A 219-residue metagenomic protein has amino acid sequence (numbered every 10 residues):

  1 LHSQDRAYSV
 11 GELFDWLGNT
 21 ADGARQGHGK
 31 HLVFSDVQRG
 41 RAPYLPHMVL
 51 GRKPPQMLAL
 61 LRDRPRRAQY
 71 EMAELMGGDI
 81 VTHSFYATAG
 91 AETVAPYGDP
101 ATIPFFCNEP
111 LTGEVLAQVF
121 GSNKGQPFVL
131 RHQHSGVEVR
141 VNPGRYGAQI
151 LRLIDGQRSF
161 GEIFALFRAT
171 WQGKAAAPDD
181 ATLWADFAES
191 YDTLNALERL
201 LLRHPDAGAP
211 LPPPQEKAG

Functional and structural regions predicted by a protein language model:
L1-Q56: Substrate-binding/catalytic lobe of Class I Rossmann-like enzymes that use SAM or dcSAM, i.e., the mid-to-C-terminal
D5, R67, T102-I103, A117 (+3 more regions): Generic intrinsically disordered, low-complexity segments enriched for polar/acidic and small residues
F14, F34, F85, F105-F106 (+5 more regions): Phenylalanine-focused residue identity feature
W16, A95, G208-P210: Residues in flexible loops and secondary-structure boundaries
N19-L32, V94-P100, Q172-D179, Q215: Intrinsically disordered, low-complexity coil segments
P43-M72, G77, T82-H83, A87 (+1 more regions): Long, charge-rich, low-complexity alpha-helical segments
V81-S135: Long, low-complexity, charged/polar intrinsically disordered regions in eukaryotic proteins
